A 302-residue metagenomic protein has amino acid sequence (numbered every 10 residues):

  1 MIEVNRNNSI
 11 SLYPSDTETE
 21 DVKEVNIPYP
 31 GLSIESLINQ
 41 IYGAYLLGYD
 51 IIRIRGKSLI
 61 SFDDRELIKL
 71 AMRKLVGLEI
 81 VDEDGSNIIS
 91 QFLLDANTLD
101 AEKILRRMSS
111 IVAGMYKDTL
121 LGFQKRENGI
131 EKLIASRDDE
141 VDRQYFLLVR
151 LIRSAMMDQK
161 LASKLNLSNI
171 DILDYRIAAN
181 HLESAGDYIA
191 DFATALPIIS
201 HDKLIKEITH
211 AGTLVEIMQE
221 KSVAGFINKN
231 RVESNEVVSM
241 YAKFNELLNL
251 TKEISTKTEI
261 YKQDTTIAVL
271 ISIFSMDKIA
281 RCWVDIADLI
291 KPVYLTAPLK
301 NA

Functional and structural regions predicted by a protein language model:
M1-A302: Cytosolic, long alpha-helical scaffolding segments
